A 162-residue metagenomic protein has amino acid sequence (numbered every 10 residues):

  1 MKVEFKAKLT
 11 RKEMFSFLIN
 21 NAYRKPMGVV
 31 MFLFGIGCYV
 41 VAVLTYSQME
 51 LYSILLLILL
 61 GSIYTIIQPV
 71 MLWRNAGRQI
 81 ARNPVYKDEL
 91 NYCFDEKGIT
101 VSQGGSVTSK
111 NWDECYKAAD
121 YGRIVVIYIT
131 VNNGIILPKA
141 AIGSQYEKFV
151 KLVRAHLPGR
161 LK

Functional and structural regions predicted by a protein language model:
M1-V40: N-terminal membrane-targeting/pre-transmembrane regions
T10, I99-T100, S109-R123: Phosphoinositide-dependent membrane-docking surfaces
Y39-S47: Hydrophobic alpha-helical transmembrane segments
S47-G61: Hydrophobic alpha-helical transmembrane segments
L60-Q68: Alpha-helical transmembrane segments and their membrane-interface exit regions
Q68-S109: Conserved beta-hairpin
V125-K162: A membrane-cytosol interface segment of integral membrane proteins
